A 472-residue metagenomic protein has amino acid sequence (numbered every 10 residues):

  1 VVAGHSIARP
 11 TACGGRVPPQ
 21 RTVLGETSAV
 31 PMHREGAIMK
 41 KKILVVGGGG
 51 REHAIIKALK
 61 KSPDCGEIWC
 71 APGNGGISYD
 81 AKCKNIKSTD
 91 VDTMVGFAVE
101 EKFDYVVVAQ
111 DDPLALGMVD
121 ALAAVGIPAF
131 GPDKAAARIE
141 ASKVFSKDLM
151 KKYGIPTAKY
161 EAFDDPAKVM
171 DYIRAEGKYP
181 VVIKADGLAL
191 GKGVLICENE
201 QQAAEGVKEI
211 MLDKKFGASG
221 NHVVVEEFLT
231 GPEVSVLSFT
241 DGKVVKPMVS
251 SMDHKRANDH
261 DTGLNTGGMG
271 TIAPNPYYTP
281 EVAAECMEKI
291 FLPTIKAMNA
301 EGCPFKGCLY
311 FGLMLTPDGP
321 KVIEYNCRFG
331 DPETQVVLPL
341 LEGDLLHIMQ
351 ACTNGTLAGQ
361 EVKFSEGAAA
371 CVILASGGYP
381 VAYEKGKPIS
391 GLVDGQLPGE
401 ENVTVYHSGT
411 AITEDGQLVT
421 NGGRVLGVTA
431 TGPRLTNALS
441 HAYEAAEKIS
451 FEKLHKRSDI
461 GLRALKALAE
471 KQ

Functional and structural regions predicted by a protein language model:
G4, P19-I38: Short, Lys/Arg-enriched N-terminal segments with co-localized hydrophobic residues within the first ~10-30 amino acids
H33-K134: ATP-binding N-terminal substructure of ATP-dependent carboxylate-amine bond-forming enzymes
F130-G193: A conserved helix-loop-beta module that forms one wall/lid of the active-site cleft in ATP-utilizing catalytic domains
G193-T334: Internal nucleotide-binding/catalytic subdomain
M287-L309, N326-E400, T413: Active-site "cap" helix and flanking loop/linker of ATP-utilizing ligase/carboxylase catalytic domains
T410-E414, V419-Q472: Generic C-terminus detector
